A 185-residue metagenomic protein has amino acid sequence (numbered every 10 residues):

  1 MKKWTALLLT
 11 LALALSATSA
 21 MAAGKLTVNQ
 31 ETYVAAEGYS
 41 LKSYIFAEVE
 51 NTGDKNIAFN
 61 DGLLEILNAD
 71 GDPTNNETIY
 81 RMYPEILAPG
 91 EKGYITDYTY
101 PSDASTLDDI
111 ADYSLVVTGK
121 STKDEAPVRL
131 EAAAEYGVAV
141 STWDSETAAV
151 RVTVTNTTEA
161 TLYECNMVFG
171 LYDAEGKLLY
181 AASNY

Functional and structural regions predicted by a protein language model:
M1-L8: Positively charged n-region of N-terminal signal peptides that target proteins for export
L8-S16: Bacterial N-terminal signal peptides
L15-L26: Sec-dependent signal peptide cleavage junction
Y39-F46, D61, D144-R151: Short, solvent-exposed loop/turn segments enriched in Ser/Thr/Gly
V49-D54, V154-T158: Asparagine-centered strand-capping/turn motif at beta-strand->loop junctions
D54-F59, P73-T74, T161-E164, L178-L179: Short acidic/proline- and small/hydrophobic-mixed sequence motifs that coincide with surface turns and coil-to-beta
T74-A104, K177-Y185: Intrinsically disordered, low-complexity Pro/Gly/Ser/Thr-rich segments with frequent PxxP/GP/PP motifs and embedded
Y100-E146: Terminal connector regions
